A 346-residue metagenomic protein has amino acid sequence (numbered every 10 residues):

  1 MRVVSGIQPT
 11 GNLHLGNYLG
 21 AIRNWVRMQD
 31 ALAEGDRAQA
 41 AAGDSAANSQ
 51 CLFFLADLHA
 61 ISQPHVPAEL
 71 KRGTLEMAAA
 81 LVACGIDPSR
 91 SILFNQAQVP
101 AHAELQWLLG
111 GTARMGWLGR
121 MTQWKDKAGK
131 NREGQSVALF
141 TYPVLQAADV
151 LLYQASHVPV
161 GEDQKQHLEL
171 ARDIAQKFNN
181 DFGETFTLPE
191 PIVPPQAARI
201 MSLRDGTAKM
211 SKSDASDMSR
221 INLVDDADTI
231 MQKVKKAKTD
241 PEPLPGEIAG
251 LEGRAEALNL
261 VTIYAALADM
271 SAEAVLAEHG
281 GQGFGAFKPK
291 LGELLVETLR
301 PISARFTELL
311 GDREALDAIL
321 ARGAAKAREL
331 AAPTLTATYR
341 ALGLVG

Functional and structural regions predicted by a protein language model:
R2-A148, L294, T307: N-terminal Rossmann-like or analogous alpha/beta NTP/dinucleotide-binding catalytic cores that position adenine
T10, A155, S216-M218: Short, solvent-exposed beta-strand edge segments and adjacent coil->beta transition regions
G73, A101, Q166-H167, E256: An acidic site on a long C-lobe helix of protein kinase domains
A78, G85, A113-W117, A155 (+2 more regions): A generic secondary-structure signal for well-formed alpha-helical elements
M115-G119, L152-P159, A265-V275, S303: Short helix-capping/linker segments at secondary-structure and domain boundaries
Q123, G129-F178, F182, S202: Internal, conserved structured core segments that host functional sites
Q166, R172-G346: Conserved nucleotide- and phosphate/pyrophosphate-binding catalytic cores in adenylate/nucleotidyl-handling enzymes
